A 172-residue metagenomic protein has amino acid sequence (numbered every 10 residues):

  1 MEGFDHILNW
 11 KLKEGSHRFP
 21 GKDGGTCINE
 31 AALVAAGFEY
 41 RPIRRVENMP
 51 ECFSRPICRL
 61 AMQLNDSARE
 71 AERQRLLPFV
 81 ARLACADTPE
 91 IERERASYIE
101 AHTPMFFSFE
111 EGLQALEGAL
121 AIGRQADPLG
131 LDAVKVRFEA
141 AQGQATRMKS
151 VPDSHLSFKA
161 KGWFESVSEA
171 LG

Functional and structural regions predicted by a protein language model:
M1-S16: Short, Gly/Pro- and small/polar-rich lid/capping loops
K13-G24, R45-M49, N65: Generic alpha-helical structural element
F19-A35: Active-site nucleophilic cysteine motif
A35, Y40-G172: Structured binding/interaction patches within domain cores
